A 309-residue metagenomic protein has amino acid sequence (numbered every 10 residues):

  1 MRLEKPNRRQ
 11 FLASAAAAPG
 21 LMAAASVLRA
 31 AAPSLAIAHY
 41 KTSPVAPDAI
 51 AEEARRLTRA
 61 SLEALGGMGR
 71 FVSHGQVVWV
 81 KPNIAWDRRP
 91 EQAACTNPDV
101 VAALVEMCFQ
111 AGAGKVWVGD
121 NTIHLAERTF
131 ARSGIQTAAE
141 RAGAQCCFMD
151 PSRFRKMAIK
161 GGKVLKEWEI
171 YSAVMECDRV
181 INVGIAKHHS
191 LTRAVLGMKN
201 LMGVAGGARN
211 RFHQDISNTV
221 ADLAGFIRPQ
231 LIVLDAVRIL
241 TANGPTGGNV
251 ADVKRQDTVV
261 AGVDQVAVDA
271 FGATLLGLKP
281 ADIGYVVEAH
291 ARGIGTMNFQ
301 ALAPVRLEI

Functional and structural regions predicted by a protein language model:
R2-I309: N-terminal and secondary-structure boundary signal
